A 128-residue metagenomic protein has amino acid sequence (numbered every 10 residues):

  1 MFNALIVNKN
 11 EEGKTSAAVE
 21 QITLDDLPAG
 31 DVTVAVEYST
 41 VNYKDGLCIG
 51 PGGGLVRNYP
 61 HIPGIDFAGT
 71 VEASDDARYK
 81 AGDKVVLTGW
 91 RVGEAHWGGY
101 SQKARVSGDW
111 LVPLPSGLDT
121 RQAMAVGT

Functional and structural regions predicted by a protein language model:
M1-N3: Extreme N-terminal starter segment of soluble prokaryotic enzymes
I6-K9, G50: Residue-level signal for short segments within beta-strands and strand-turn junctions of well-structured beta-sheet
N8-E12, S39-V41: Short polar catalytic/cofactor-binding loops
G13-T23, G52: Short glycine/threonine/proline-enriched tight-turn/helix- or strand-capping micro-motif at secondary-structure
D25-V41, G52-V92, G98, W110: Glycine-rich beta-strand-centered segment in the early N-terminal region that forms part of a ligand/cofactor-binding
K44-G50: Cytochrome P450 core scaffold surrounding the K-helix E-X-X-R motif and the conserved "meander" helix-loop region
T88-T128: NAD(P)H dinucleotide-binding glycine-rich loop of Rossmann-like/cofactor-binding domains, especially the beta1-alpha1
